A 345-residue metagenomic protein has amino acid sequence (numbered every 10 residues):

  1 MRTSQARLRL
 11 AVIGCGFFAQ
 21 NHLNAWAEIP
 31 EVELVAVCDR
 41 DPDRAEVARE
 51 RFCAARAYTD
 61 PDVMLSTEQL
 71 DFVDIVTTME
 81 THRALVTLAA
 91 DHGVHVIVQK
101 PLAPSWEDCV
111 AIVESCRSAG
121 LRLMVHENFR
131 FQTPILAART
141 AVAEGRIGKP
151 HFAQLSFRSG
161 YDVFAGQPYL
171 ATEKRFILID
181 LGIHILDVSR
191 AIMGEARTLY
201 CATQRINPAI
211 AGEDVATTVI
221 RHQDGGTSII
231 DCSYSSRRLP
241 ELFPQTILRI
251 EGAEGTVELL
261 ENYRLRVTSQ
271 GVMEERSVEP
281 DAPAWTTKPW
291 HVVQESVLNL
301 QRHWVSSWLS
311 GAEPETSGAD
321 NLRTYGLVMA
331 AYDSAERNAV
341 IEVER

Functional and structural regions predicted by a protein language model:
M1-F52: N-terminal Rossmann-like dinucleotide-binding module
M1-R7, F72-T77, H303-R345: C-terminal helix-rich "cap/oligomerization" subdomain common to oxidoreductases
F52-S115: Beta-loop-alpha module in the N-terminal Rossmann-like domain of NAD(P)-dependent dehydrogenases, especially those
V98, L123-V125, Q154, L259: Hydrophobic residues in well-ordered beta-strands that form the structural core
L121, F129-I210, N338: Predominantly a Rossmann-like dinucleotide-binding segment in NAD(P)-dependent oxidoreductases
N128, H222, Q245-A319, I341: C-terminal glycine/acidic-rich active-site capping loop/insertion
D187-R264, L298-S310: Contiguous beta-strand/loop segments that form the cofactor/metal-binding neighborhood of enzyme cores
